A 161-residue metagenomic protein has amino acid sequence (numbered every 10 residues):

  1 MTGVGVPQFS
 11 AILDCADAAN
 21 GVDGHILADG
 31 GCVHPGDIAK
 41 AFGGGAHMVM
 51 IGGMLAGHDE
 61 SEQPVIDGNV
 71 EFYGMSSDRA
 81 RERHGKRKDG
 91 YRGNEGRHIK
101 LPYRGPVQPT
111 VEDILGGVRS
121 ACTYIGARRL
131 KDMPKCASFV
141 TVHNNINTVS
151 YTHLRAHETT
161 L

Functional and structural regions predicted by a protein language model:
M1-T2, H58-Y73: C-terminal helical cap(s) of enzyme catalytic domains, especially alpha/beta-barrels
V4-V22: Alpha-helix-loop-beta-strand connector modules within alpha/beta enzyme cores
I26-D29, V49-I51: Hydrophobic faces of well-ordered beta-strands that scaffold small-molecule active sites in alpha/beta enzyme cores
G31-C32, G53-L55, L130: Short, ordered loop/turn segments at secondary-structure junctions
V33-G44: Catalytic cores of alpha/beta
G44-Q63: Glycine-rich phosphate-binding active-site loops on the catalytic face of alpha/beta enzymes
L115-V142: Amphipathic alpha-helical packing elements
T152-T159: Conserved small/polar residues in nucleotide/adenosyl-binding loops
